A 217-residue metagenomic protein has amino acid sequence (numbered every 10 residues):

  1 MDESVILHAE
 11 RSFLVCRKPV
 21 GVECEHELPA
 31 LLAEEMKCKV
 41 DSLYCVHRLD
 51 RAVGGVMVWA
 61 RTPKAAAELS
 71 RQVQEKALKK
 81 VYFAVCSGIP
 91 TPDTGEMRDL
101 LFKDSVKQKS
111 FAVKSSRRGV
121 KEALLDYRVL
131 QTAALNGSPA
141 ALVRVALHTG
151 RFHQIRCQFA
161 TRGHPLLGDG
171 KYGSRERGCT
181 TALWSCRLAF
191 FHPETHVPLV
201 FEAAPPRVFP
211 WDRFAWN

Functional and structural regions predicted by a protein language model:
M1-L124, Q131-G137, L142, A182 (+1 more regions): RNA pseudouridine synthases
K18, L28-L32, G137-F190, F209-P210: Pseudouridine synthase
R51, F159-T161, E194: A generic beta-sheet turn/junction motif
F83, R98, D126, L142-R144 (+3 more regions): Beta-strand secondary-structure signal
L135-N136, E194-H196: Short acidic, Gly/Pro-enriched loop/turn segments at secondary-structure junctions
G150, H196-L199, A204: A late-sequence structural motif
